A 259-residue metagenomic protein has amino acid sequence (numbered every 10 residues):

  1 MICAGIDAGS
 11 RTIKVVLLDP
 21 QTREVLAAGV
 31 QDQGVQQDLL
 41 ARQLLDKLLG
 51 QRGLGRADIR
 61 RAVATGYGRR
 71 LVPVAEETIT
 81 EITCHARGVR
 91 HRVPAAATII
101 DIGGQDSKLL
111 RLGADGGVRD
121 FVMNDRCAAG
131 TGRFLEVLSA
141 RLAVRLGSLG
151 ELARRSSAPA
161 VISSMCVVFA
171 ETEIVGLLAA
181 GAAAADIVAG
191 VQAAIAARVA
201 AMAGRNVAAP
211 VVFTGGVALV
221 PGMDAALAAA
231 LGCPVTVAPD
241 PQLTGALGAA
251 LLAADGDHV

Functional and structural regions predicted by a protein language model:
I2-Q43, K47, V118-C127: Short glycine-rich, Thr/Ser-proximal phosphate-binding strand/loop in the N-terminal lobe of ATP-dependent enzymes
L26-Q33, Q51-T83, L110, R119: Short beta-strand-loop/turn "lid" adjacent to the catalytic site in phosphate-handling enzymes
Q36, G117-A158, S163: Glycine-rich phosphate-binding loop plus the immediately following alpha-helix
L45-R60, V199-P210: Phosphate/pyrophosphate-binding loops at sites that engage ATP/ADP/AMP, CoA/4′-phosphopantetheine, polyphosphate
Y67, A203-A230, Q242-G245: Glycine-rich phosphate-binding loops at beta-strand->alpha-helix junctions
Y67-G117, A200, G248-A253: Conserved phosphate-binding catalytic cores of ATP/NTP-utilizing and phosphoryl-transfer enzymes
G132-L135, A238-V259: Glycine-rich phosphate-binding/hydrolytic loop that grips phosphoryl groups
A170-A203, Q242: Adenine-nucleotide phosphate-binding core of ATP-dependent small-molecule kinases
